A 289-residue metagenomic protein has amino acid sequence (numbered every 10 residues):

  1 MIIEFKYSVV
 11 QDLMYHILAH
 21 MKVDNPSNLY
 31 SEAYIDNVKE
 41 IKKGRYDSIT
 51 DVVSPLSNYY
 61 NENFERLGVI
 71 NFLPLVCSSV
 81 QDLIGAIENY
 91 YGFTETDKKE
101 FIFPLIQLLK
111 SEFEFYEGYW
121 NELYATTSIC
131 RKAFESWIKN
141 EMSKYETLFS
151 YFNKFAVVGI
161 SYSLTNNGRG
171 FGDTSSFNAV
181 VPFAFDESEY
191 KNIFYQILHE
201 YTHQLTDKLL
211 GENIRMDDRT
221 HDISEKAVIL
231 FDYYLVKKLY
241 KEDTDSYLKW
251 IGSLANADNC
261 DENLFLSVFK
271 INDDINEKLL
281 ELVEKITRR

Functional and structural regions predicted by a protein language model:
M1-L83, L209-E262: Post-HExxH zinc-binding segment in Zn-dependent metallohydrolases
S8, E135-S136, N192, D222: Soluble non-cytosolic domains of exported or imported proteins
N71-E122, S136-W137: Interaction-surface and assembly-scaffold signal
I84-N89, G159-K191, D207: Active-site scaffold of zinc-dependent metalloenzymes
E100, P104, N140, K144 (+1 more regions): Extracytoplasmic/secreted proteins, especially bacterial periplasmic and envelope-associated proteins
Y116-S175: Auxiliary, metal-adjacent structural segments of Zn-dependent hydrolase domains
K191-G211, V228: Active-site recognition of the HExxH zinc-binding catalytic motif
T244-R289: Pan-zinc metallopeptidase signature
